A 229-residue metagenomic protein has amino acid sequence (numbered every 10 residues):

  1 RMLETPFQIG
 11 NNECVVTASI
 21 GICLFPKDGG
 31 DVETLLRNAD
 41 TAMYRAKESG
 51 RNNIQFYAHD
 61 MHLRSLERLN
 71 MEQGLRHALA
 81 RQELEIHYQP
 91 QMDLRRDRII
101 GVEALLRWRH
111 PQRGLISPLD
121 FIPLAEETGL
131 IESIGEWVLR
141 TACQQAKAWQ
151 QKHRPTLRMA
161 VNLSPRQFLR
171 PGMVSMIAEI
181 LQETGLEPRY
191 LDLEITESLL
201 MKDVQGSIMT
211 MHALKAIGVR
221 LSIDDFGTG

Functional and structural regions predicted by a protein language model:
R1-L69, Q73: Cyclic-dinucleotide signaling modules
M2-L3, L35-M43, A104-L105, D120 (+5 more regions): Structural preference for long, well-ordered alpha-helical segments in enzyme cores
F7-N12, S49, H77, R81 (+5 more regions): Nucleotide second-messenger and two-component phosphorelay signaling modules
Q8, L63-G74, A80, E126 (+2 more regions): Signal-transducing alpha-helical linker
C14-A18, L84, V102, L157-M159 (+1 more regions): PAS and PAS-like sensory/regulatory domains
L24, F56, E67-L124, N162 (+1 more regions): Active-site core of bacterial EAL-family cyclic-dinucleotide phosphodiesterase domains
S133, W137-L163, E179-Y190, I217: Helix C-cap/alpha-to-beta connector motif
S175-G229: The catalytic core of metal-dependent phosphodiesterases that act on cyclic dinucleotides
